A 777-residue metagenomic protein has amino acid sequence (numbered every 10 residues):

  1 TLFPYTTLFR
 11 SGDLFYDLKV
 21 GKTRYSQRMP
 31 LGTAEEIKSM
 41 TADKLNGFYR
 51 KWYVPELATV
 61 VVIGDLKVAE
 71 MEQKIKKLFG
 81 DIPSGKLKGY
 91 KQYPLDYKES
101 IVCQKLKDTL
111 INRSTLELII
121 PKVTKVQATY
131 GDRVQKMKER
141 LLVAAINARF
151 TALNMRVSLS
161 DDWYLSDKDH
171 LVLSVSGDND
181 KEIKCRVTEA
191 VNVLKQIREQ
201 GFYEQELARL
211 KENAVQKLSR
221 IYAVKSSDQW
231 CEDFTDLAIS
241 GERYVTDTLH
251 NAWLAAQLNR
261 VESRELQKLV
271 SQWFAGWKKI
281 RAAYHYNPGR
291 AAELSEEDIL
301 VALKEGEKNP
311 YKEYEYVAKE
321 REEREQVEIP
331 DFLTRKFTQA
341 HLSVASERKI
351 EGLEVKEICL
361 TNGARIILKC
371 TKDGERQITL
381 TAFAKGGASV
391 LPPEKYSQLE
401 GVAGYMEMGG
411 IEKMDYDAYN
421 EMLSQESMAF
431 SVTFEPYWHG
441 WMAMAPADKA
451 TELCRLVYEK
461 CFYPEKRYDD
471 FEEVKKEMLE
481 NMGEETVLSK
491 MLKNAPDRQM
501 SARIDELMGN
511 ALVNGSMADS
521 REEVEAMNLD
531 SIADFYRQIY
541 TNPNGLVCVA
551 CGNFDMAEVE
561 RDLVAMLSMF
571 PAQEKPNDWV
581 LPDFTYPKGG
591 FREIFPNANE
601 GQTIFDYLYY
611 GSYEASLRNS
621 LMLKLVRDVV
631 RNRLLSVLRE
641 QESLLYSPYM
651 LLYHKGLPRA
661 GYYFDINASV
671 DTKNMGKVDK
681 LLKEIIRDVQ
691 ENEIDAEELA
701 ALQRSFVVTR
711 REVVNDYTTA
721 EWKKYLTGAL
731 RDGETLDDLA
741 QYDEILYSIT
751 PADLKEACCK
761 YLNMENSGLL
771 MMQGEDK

Functional and structural regions predicted by a protein language model:
T1-L8: Short, small-residue-biased leader/transition segments that mark boundaries at the very start of proteins
F9-E35, L57-I63, R113-D132, F150-S263 (+9 more regions): M16 family metallopeptidases and their MPP-like homologs
R10-Y16, Y25-A42, Y49-P55, I63 (+3 more regions): Hydrophobic, small-residue-rich alpha-helical packing segments that form membrane-like cores
Y53, Y540-T541: Flexible, low-complexity linker/tail segments at the boundary of structured domains
K67-V123, Q127-A128, D132, V143-N147 (+9 more regions): Proteolytic maturation boundary segments
Q135, E139, R627, S636: Long, His/Glu/Asp-enriched segments that create or flank divalent metal/ion-associated functional microenvironments
V143-A144, Y396-G404, K624, D628: Active-site recognition of the HExxH zinc-binding catalytic motif
